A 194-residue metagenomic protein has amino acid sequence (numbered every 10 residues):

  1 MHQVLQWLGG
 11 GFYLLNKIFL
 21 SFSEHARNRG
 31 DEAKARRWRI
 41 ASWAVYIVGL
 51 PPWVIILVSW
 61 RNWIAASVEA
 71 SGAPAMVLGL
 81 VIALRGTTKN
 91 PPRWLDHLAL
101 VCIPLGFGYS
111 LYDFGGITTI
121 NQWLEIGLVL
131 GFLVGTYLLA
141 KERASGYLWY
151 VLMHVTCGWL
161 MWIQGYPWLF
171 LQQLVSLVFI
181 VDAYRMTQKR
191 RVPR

Functional and structural regions predicted by a protein language model:
M1-R194: Alpha-helical membrane-protein topology signature
